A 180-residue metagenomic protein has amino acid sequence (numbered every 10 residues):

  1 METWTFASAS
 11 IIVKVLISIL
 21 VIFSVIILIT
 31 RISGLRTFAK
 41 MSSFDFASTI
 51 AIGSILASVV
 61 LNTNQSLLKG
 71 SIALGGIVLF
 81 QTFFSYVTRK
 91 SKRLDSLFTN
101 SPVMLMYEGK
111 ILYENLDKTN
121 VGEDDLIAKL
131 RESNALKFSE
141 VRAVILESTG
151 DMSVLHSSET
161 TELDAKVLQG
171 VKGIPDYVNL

Functional and structural regions predicted by a protein language model:
M1-L94: Membrane-targeting alpha-helical segments
F23-S33, L146-T149, S153, K172-G173: Short flexible/disordered coil segments
L67-L146, M152-V171: Canonical alpha-helical transmembrane segment with a positive-inside/aromatic-interface signature
Q169-L180: Structural signature of multi-pass, alpha-helical inner-membrane proteins
